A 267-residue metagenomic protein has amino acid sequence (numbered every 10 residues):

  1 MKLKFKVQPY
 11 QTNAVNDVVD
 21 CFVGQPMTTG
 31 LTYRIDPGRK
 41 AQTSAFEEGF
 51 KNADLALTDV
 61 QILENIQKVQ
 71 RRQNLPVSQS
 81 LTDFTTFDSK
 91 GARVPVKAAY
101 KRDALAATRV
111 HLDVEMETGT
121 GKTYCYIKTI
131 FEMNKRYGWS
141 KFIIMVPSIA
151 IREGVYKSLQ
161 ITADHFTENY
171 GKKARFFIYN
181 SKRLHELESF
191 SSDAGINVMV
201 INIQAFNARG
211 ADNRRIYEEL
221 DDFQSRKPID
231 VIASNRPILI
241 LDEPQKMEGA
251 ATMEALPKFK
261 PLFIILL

Functional and structural regions predicted by a protein language model:
M1-L267: RecA-like P-loop NTPase motor core of helicase/translocase proteins
